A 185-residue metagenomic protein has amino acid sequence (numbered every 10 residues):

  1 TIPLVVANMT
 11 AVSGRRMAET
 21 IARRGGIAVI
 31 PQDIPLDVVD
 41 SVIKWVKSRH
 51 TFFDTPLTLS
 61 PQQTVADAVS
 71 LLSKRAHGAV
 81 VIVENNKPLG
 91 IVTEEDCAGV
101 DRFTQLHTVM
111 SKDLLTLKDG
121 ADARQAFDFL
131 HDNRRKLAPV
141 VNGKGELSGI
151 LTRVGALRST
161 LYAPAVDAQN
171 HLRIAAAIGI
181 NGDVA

Functional and structural regions predicted by a protein language model:
T1-M9, V38-H77, I82-V83, P88-I91 (+4 more regions): Bateman/CBS regulatory modules and CBS-like beta-alpha motifs in cytosolic regions of diverse proteins
I2-I34: Active-site cofactor/substrate anionic-group-binding motifs, chiefly glycine- and Lys/Arg-rich phosphate-binding loops
R23, G99, S111, R158: Phosphate-coordinating loops and pocket residues in cytosolic domains that bind phosphorylated ligands
I34-V39, I43, C97, G145-T160: Short, structured interface segments
V81, E95, L137-V141, V154-L157: Hydrophobic, well-structured modules enriched for small/aliphatic residues and gly/pro motifs, marking either
T160, V184-A185: Active-site/ligand-binding-proximal alpha/beta "capping" segment
